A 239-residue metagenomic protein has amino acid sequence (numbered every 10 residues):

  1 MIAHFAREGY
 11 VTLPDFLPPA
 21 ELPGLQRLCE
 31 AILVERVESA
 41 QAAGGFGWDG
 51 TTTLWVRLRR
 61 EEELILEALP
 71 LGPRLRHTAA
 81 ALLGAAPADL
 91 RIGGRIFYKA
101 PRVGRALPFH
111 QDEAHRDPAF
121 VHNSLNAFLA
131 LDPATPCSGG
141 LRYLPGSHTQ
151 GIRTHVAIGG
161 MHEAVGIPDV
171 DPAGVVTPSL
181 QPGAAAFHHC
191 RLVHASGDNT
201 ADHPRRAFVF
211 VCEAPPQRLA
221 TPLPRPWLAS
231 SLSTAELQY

Functional and structural regions predicted by a protein language model:
M1-E8, P14-F109, H115-P118, L223 (+1 more regions): Non-heme Fe(II)-dependent double-stranded beta-helix
L17-P19, F97-K99, V103, A114 (+4 more regions): Short, solvent-exposed loop/turn segments at secondary-structure junctions
L33, S39-Q41, W48, T154-G159 (+2 more regions): Non-heme Fe(II)/2-oxoglutarate
A88-G94, R105-L107, N123-L129, G139 (+1 more regions): Generic beta-strand structural signal
Q111-E113, L129-P133, P145: Short, structured patches in soluble enzyme cores that scaffold and shape functional sites
D112-S124, A173-G174, L180, H203: A short beta-loop-beta micro-motif enriched in histidine and acidic residues
D117-P136, S179, V211-P215: Short, conserved beta-strand element in jelly-roll/cupin
A134-A195, Q217-A220, A235-L237: Double-stranded beta-helix
